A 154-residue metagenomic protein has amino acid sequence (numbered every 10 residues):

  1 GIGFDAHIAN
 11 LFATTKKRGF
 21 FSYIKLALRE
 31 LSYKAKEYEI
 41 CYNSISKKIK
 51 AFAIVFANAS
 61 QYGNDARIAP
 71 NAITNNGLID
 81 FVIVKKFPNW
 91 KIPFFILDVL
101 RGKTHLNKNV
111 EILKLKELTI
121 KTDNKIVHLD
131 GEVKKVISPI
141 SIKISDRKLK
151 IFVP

Functional and structural regions predicted by a protein language model:
G1-P154: Long C-terminal subdomains/extensions of small-metabolite kinases
